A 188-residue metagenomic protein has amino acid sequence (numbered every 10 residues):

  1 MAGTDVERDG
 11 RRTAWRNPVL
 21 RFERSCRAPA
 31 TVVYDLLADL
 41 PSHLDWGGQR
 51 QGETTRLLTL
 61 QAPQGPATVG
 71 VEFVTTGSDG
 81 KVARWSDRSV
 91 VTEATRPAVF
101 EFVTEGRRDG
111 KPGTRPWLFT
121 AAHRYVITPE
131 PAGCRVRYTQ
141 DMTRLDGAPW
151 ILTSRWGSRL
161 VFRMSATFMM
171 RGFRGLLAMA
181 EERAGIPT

Functional and structural regions predicted by a protein language model:
M1-A67: Hydrophobic ligand-binding cavity/cleft-lining segments
V19-R21, R84-R88, L118-H123: Short, surface-exposed coil-to-beta transition loops
E23-R27, V90, V126, D141: Generic structural detector for well-ordered beta-strands
P29, R96-P97, E130-G133: Short strand-connecting beta-turns/loops that link adjacent beta-strands
P29-D35, S165-G172: Short amphipathic alpha-helical segments
R56-P116, R171, G175-T188: Glycine-rich portal/gate segments that line the openings of hydrophobic small-molecule binding cavities
T104-T167: Beta-strand/loop substructures that line and gate deep hydrophobic ligand-binding cavities in soluble
